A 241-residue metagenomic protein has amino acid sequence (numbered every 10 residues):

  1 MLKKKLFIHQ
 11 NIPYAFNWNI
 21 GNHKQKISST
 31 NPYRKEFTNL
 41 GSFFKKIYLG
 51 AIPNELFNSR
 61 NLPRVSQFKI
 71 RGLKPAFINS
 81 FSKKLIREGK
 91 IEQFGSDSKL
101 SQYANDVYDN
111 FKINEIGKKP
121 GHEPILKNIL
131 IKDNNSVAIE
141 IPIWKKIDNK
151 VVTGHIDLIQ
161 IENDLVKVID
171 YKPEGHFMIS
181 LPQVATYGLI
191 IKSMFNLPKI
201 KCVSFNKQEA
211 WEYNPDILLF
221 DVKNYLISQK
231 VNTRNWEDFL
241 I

Functional and structural regions predicted by a protein language model:
M1-I8, N232-I241: Non-catalytic C-terminal interaction segments of nucleic acid-processing enzymes
M1-K84: Nuclease-adjacent, charged terminal/linker segments that flank catalytic cores
K24-K26, N149, A210-W211: Short, surface-exposed beta-strand/loop "edge" segments at domain boundaries and coil↔beta transitions
P32-N39, F43, G121-I125, A138 (+1 more regions): Exposed alpha-helical structural elements
F44-Y48, V107, G188-F195: Hydrophobic, Leu/Ile/Phe/Ala-enriched alpha-helical segments that form helix-helix packing faces
K83-K167, M194, P198: Catalytic cores of nuclease domains that cleave nucleic-acid phosphodiester backbones
G154, I161-V222: Nucleic-acid nuclease catalytic cores
Q183-V184, L219-D238: Catalytic core segments in nucleotide and nucleic-acid processing enzymes
